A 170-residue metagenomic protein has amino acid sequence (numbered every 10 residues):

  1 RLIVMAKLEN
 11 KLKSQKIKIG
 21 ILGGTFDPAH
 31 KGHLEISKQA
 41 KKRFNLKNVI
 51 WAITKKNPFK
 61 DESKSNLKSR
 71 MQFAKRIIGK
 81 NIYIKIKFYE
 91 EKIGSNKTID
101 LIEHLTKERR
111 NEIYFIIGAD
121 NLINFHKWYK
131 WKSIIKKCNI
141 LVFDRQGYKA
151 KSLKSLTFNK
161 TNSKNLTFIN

Functional and structural regions predicted by a protein language model:
R1-N170: Nucleotidyltransferase catalytic core that binds NTPs
